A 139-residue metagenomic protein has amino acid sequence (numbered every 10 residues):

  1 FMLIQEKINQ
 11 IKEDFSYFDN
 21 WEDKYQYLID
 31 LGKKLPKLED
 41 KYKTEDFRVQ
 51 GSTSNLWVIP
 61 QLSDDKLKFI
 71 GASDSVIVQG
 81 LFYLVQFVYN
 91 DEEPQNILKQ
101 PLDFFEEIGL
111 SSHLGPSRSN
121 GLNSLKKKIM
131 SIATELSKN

Functional and structural regions predicted by a protein language model:
I4-N55, L62-K66, F104-N139: N-terminal intrinsically disordered, cationic/polar leader segments that include organellar targeting peptides
Q61-S75, Q86-N90: Conserved interaction-surface patches within small, structured recognition/assembly domains
A72, Y83-Q86, K99-L102: "Short basic amphipathic alpha-helical interaction patches in structured regions
S73-I77, Y89, I97, S117 (+1 more regions): Short amphipathic alpha-helical interaction segments
I77-Y83: Short Cys/His-based metal-binding microdomains
Y83-L84, E93-N96, N123: Glycine-rich loops and low-complexity Gly/Arg-rich segments that provide flexible linkers or classic glycine-based
D91-I108: Glycine-rich phosphate/pyrophosphate-binding loops and their adjacent beta-strand/loop elements at enzyme active sites
